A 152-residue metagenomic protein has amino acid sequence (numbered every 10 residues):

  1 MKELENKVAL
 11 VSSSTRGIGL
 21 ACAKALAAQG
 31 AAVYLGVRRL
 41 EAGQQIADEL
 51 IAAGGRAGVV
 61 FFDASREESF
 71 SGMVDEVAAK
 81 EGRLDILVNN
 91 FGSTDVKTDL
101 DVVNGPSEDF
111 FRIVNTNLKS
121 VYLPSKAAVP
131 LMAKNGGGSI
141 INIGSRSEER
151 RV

Functional and structural regions predicted by a protein language model:
K7, G55-R56, R83-L84, M132-S145: Active-site loop of short-chain dehydrogenase/reductase
T15-R16: Conserved glycine-rich cofactor-binding loop
Q29-Q45: Conserved glycine-rich Rossmann-like NAD(P)H-binding loop of the short-chain dehydrogenase/reductase
L40, F61-G72, S107: The beta1-alpha1 cofactor-binding region of Rossmann-like NAD(H)/NADP(H)-dependent oxidoreductases
N90-T98: Conserved NAD(P)H cofactor-binding loop of Rossmann-fold oxidoreductase domains
T98-V102, P106-F111: Substrate-binding pocket helix/loop in short-chain dehydrogenase/reductase
S125-K126: A short, exposed helix-loop element centered on a Lys and neighboring polar residues
